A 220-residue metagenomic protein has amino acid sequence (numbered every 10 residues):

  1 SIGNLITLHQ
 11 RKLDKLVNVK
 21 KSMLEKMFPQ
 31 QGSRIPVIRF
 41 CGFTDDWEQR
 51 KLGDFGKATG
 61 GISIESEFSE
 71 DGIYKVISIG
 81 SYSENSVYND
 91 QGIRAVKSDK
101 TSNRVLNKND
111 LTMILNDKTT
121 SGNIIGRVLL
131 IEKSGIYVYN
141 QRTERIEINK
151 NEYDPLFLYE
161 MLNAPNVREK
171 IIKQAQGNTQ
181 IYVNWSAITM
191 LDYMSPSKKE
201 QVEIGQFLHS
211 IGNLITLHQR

Functional and structural regions predicted by a protein language model:
S1-N4, V202-L214, H218: Extracellular/lumenal glycan-associated surfaces
I2, M23-F28, V37-G42, K97 (+3 more regions): Short, recurring structural edge motifs at helix starts
L8-D45, R220: Short amphipathic coiled-coil heptad-repeat segments
R39-I62: Non-catalytic DNA-recognition/assembly elements of restriction-modification systems
G53-G56, E65-K97, V138: DNA target-recognition patches
S63, I136-E144, Y153, P165 (+1 more regions): A short glycine-rich beta-alpha junction/loop motif
S78-G80, K97-N163: A short beta-sheet element
